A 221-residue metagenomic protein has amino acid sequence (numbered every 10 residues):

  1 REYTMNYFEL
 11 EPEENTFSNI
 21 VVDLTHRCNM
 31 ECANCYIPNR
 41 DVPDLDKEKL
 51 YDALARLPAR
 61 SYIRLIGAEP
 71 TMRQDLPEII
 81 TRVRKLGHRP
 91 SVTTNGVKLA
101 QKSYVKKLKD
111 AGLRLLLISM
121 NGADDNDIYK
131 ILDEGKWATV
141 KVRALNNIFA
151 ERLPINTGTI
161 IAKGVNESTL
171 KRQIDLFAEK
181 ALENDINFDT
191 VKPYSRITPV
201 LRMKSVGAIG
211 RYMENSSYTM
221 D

Functional and structural regions predicted by a protein language model:
E2-G112: Conserved alpha-helical substructure of the radical SAM core
N29, I37, D133, L182-D185: Residue-level recognition of short, structured coil/turn motifs that connect secondary structure elements
N39-K49, L65-Q74, L99-A100, N126-L145 (+2 more regions): Conserved non-cysteine loop/helix-boundary elements of the Radical SAM core domain that shape
R60-R64, S91, R114-M120, A138-T219: Conserved C-terminal portion of the radical SAM core fold that forms the substrate/S-adenosylmethionine-binding
I80-R84, L108, D133-W137, I174-D175: Glycine-rich, phosphate-binding/catalytic loops in enzymes
N121-D125: A glycine-centered beta->alpha junction motif in the catalytic cores of kinase/phosphotransferase enzymes
